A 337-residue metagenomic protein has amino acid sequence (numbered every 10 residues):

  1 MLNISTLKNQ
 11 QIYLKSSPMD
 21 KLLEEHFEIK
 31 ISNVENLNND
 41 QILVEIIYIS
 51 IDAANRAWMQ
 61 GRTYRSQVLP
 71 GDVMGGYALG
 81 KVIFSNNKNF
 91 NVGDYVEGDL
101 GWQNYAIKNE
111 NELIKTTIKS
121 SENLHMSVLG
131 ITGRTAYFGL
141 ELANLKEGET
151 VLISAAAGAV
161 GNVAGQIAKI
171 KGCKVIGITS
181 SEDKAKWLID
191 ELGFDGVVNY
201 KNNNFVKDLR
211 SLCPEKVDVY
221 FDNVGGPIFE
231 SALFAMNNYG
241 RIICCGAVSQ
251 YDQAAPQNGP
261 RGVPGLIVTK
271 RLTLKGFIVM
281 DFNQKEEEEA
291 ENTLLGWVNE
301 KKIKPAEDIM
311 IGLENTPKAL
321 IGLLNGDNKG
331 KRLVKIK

Functional and structural regions predicted by a protein language model:
L2-L7, N283-K337: C-terminal hydrophobic helical "lid"/dimerization subdomain of Rossmann-like NAD(P)H-dependent oxidoreductases
N33-I51, M59-W102: Glycine-rich beta-strand-centered segment in the early N-terminal region that forms part of a ligand/cofactor-binding
M74-K81, V92-A155: NAD(P)H dinucleotide-binding glycine-rich loop of Rossmann-like/cofactor-binding domains, especially the beta1-alpha1
E97, L152, V198, Y220-F221 (+1 more regions): N-terminal Rossmann-like NAD(P) cofactor-binding module of classical short-chain dehydrogenase/reductase
Q103-N104, S180-W187, F205, N258-P264: Short, glycine/polar-rich helix-capping loops at beta-to-alpha or helix-loop-helix junctions that flank or form
V128-N202: Mid-domain Rossmann-like dinucleotide-binding core that forms the NAD(H)/NADP(H) cofactor-binding site
N204-E215: Short amphipathic alpha-helix with an adjacent loop that forms part of the alpha/beta core around
P227-I303, I336-K337: Glycine-rich phosphate-binding loop and adjacent beta-alpha segment of Rossmann(oid) nucleotide-cofactor-binding
